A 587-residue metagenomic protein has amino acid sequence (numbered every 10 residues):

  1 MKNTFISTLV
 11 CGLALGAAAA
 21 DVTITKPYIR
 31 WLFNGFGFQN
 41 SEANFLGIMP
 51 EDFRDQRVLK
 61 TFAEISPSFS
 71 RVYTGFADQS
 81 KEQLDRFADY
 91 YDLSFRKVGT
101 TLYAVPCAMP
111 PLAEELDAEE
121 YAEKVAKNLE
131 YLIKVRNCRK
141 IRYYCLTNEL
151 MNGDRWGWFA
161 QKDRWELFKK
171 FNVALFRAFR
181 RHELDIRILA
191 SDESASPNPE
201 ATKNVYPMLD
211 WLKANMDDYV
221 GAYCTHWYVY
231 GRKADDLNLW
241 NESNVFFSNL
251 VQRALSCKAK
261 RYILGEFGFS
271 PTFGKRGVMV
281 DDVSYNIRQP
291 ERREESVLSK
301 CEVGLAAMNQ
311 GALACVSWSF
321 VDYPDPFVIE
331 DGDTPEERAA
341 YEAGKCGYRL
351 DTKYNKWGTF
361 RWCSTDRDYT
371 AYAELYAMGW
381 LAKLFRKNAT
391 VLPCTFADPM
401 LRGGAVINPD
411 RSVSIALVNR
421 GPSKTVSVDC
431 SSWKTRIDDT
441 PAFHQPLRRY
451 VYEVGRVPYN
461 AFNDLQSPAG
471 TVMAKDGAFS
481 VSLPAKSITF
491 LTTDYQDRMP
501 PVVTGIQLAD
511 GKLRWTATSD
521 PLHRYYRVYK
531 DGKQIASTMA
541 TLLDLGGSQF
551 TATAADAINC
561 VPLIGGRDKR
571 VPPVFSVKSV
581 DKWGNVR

Functional and structural regions predicted by a protein language model:
K60-A234: Substrate-binding cleft and catalytic face of glycoside hydrolase catalytic domains, especially the flexible beta-alpha
L175-K203, C257-F273, A314-Y323: Aromatic-lined carbohydrate-recognition surfaces of secreted/lumenal glycan-active proteins
Y228-V280: Glycoside hydrolase catalytic-domain groove-lining segments
F269-G379, K383-F385, A389-G403: Aromatic/acidic polysaccharide-binding cleft in carbohydrate-active enzymes
A397-Q445, K486, K512, P521: Carbohydrate-binding surface patches
Q466-M499: C-terminal beta-strand-rich structural cap/linker in extracellular carbohydrate-active enzymes
Y495-L522, W583-R587: Pro/Thr/Ser/Gly-rich low-complexity, intrinsically disordered linker/stalk tracts
Q549-C560, I564-V586: Beta-strand-rich modules
